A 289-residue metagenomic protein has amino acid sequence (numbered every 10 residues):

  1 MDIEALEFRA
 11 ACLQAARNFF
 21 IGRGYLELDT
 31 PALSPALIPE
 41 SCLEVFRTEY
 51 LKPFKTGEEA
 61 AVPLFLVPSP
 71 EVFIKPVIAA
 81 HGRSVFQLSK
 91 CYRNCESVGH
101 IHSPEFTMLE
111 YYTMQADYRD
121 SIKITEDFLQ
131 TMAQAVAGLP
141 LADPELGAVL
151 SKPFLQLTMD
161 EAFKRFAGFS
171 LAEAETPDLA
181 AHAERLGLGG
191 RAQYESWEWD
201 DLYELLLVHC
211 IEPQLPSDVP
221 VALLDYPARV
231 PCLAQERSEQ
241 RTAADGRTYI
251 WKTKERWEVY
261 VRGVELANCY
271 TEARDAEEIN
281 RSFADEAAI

Functional and structural regions predicted by a protein language model:
M1-D120, Q130, P227: Class II aminoacyl-tRNA synthetase-like tRNA-binding/catalytic domains
E7-A15, R23, L28, P68-F73 (+15 more regions): Generic recognition of stable, solvent-exposed alpha-helical segments in well-folded globular domains
S34-P39, N94-E96, R229-L233, R241-T242 (+2 more regions): Flexible loop/turn segments at secondary-structure boundaries
C42-V45, Y50-E59, I124, V136-L150 (+1 more regions): Contiguous N-terminal and early-domain "leader" segments and peripheral loops that mark the onset or edge of a domain
E44, E277-I289: Compositionally biased, low-complexity linear motifs
V77-I78, H100, A234-E236, Y270-E272: Short conserved micro-motifs at the rims of enzyme active sites and ligand-binding pockets
V98, A133, E278-N280: A short, polar/proline- and glycine-enriched secondary-structure boundary/capping micro-motif
T131-L266, D285-I289: Metal-assisted phosphate- and nucleotidyl-transfer catalytic regions
